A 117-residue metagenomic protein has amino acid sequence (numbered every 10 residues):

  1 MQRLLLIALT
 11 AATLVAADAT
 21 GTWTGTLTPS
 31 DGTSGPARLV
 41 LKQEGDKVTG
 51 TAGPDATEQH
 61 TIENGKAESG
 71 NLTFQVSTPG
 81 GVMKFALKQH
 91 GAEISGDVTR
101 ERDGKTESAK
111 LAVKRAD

Functional and structural regions predicted by a protein language model:
M1-Q2, A16-D18: Absolute protein N-terminus
R3-T13: Sec-dependent N-terminal signal peptides
A17-D117: Central antiparallel beta-sheet cores of small beta-barrel/beta-sandwich binding domains
